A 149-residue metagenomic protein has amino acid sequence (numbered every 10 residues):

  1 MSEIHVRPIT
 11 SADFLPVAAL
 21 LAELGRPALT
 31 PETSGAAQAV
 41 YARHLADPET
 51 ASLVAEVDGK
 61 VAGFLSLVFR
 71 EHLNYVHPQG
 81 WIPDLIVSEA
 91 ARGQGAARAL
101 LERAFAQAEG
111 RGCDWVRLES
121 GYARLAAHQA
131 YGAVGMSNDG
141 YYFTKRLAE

Functional and structural regions predicted by a protein language model:
I4-A19: A short beta-loop-alpha structural element at the N-terminal edge of CoA-dependent acyl/N-acetyltransferase catalytic
A18-R43: Conserved GNAT-fold acetyl-CoA-binding loop/helix
A42-V54, W81: A short helix-loop-beta-strand connector motif used in the catalytic cores of GNAT acetyltransferases and, in some
V54, K60-F69, W81, I86: Conserved beta-strand in the GNAT
E71-I82, R92, N138-D139: A conserved beta-turn-beta hairpin within the catalytic core of GNAT-like acetyltransferases that forms part
A91, G95-R103: Conserved acetyl-CoA pyrophosphate-binding loop and the N-cap/start of the following alpha-helix in GNAT-like
R98, Y122-Y141: Conserved active-site alpha-helix within GNAT-family acetyltransferase domains
A108-S120: Conserved GNAT acetyl-CoA-binding A-motif
